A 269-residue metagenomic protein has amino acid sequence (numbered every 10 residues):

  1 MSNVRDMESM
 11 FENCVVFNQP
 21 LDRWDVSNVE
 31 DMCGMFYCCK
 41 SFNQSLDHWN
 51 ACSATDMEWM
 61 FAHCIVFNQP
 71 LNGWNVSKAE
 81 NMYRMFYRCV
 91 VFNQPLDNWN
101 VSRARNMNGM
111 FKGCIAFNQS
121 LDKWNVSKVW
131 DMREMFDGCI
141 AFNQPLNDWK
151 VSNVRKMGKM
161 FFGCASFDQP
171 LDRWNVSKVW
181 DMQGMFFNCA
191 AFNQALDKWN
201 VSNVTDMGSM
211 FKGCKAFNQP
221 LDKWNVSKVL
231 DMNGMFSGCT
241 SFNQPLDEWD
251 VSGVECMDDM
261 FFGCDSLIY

Functional and structural regions predicted by a protein language model:
M1-Y269: Negatively charged
